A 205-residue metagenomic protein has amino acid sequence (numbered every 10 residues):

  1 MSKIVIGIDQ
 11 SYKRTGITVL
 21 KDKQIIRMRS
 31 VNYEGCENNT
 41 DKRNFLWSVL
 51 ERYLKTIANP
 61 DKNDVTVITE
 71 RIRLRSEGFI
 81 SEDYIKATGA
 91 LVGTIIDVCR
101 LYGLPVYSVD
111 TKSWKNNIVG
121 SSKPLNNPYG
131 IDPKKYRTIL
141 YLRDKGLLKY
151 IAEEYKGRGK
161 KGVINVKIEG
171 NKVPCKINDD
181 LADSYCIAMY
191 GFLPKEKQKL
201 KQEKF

Functional and structural regions predicted by a protein language model:
M1-F205: Phosphate- and other anionic-substrate recognition elements at nucleic-acid/protein interfaces
